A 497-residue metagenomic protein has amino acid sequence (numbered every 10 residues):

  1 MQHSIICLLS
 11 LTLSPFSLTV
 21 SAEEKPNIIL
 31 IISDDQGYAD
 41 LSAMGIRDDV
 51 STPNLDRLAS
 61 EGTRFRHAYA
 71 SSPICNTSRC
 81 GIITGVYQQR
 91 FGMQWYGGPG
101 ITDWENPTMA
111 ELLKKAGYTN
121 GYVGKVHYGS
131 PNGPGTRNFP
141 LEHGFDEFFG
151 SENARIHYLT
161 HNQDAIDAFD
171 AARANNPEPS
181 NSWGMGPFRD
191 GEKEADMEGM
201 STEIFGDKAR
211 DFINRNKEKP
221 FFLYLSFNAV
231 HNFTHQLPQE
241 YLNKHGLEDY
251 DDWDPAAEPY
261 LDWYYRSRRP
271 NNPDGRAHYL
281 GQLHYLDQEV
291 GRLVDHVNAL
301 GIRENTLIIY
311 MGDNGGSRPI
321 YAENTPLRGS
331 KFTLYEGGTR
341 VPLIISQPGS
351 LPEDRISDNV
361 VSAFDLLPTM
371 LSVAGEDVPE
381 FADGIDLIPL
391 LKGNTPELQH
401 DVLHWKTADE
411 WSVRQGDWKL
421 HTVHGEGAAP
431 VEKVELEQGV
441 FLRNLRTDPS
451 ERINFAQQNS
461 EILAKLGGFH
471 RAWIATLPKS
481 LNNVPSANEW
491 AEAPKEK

Functional and structural regions predicted by a protein language model:
M1-S4, F188: Positively charged n-region of N-terminal signal peptides that target proteins for export
S4-P15: Bacterial N-terminal signal peptides
L18-A22: Sec/Tat signal peptide C-region and signal peptidase I cleavage site
E24-I29, E61-R66, K115-G121, H143-D146 (+5 more regions): Loop/turn elements at helix/coil->beta-strand transitions in domains of secreted/extracellular proteins
L30, Y38-Y122, P131-G135, H143-E147 (+2 more regions): Active-site segment of extracytoplasmic enzymes that catalyze sulfate/phosphate-ester chemistry
S33-V50, R66, Y96, Y128 (+7 more regions): Active-site-proximal cap/lid insertion segments
M109, K125, L366, L387: Short active-site alpha-helical segment characteristic of glycosyltransferases and processive polysaccharide synthases
F148-F149, I344: Short, well-ordered beta-strand core segments
